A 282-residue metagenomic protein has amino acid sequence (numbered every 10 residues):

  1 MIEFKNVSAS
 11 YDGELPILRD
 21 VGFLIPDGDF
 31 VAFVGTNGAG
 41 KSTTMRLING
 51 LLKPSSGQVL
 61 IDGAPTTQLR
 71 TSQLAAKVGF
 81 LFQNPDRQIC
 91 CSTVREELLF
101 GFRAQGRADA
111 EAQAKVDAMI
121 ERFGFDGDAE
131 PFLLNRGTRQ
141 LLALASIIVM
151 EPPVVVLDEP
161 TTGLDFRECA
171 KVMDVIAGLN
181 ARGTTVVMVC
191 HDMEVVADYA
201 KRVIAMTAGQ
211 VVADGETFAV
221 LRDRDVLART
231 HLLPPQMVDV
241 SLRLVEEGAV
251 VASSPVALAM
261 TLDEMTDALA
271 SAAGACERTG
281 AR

Functional and structural regions predicted by a protein language model:
V34-T36: The feature captures the beta-strand-to-loop junction immediately N-terminal to the Walker
N49: Helix-to-loop junction immediately C-terminal to a conserved catalytic motif
G57-P65, L74: Conserved ABC transporter NBD signature motif
M119-L133: Conserved ABC nucleotide-binding domain
V155-D158: Catalytic Walker B motif of ABC-type/P-loop ATPase nucleotide-binding domains
C190-H191: H-loop/switch region of ABC-family ATPase nucleotide-binding domains
A208-G209: Conserved ABC ATPase "signature" C-loop
